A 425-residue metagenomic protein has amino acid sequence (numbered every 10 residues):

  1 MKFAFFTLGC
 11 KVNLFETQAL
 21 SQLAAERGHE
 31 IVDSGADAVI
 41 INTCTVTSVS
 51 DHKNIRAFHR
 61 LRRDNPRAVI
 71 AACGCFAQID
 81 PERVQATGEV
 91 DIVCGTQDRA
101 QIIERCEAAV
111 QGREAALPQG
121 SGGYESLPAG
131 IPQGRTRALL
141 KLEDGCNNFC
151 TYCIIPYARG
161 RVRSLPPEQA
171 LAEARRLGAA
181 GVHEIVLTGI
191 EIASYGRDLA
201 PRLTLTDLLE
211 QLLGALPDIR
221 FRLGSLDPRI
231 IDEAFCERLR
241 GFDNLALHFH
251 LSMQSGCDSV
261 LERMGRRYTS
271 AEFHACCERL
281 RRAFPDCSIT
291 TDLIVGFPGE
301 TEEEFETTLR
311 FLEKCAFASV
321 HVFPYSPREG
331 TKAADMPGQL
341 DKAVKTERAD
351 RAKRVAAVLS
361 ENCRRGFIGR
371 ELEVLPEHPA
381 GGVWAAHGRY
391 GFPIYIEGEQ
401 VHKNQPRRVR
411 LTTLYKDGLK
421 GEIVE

Functional and structural regions predicted by a protein language model:
M1-Y195, A234, L245, F249 (+5 more regions): Proteins enriched for Cys/Gly/acidic motifs involved in redox and nucleic-acid/cofactor modification
I40, C75, I102, L187 (+7 more regions): Residue-level signal for inorganic ion chemistry
T45-V46, R159-G160, L199-R202, E262-Y268 (+1 more regions): Short glycine-enriched, charge-decorated loop/helix-capping segments at active-site entrances that position
I70-A71, I79-D80, A179-E302, E313: Conserved SAM/AdoMet-binding glycine-rich loop
Q133-T136, C146-N148, L245, S255 (+5 more regions): Short flexible coil/turn linkers enriched for glycine and charged/polar residues that connect secondary-structure
G189, S225, M253-S255, T291-V295 (+6 more regions): Active-site proximal loops enriched in glycine and acidic residues that flank catalytic Cys/His/Asp and coordinate
D335-E425: Terminal RNA-binding accessory module
